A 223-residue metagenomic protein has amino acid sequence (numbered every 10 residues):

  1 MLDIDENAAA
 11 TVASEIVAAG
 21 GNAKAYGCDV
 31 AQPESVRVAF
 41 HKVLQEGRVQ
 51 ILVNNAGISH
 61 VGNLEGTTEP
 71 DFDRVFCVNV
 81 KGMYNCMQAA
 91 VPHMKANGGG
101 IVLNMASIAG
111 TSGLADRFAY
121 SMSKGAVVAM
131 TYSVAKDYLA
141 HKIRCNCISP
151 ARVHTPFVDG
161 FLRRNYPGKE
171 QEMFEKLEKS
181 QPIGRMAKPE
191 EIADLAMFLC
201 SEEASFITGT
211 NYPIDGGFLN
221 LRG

Functional and structural regions predicted by a protein language model:
M1-T11: Conserved glycine-rich Rossmann-like NAD(P)H-binding loop of the short-chain dehydrogenase/reductase
E6-N7, G27-A39, E69, E190-E191: The beta1-alpha1 cofactor-binding region of Rossmann-like NAD(H)/NADP(H)-dependent oxidoreductases
N63-L64, T68-D73, L177: Substrate-binding pocket helix/loop in short-chain dehydrogenase/reductase
M87, S123, T131: Active-site helix of classical SDR
P92, K136-A140, S205: Alpha-helical segment proximal to the catalytic Tyr-Lys
S107: Residue(s) in the substrate-gating loop at a strand-loop-helix junction that position the organic substrate next
S112, M197, T208-G223: Short C-terminal tail/terminal secondary-structure segment of NAD(P)H-dependent dehydrogenase/reductase domains
